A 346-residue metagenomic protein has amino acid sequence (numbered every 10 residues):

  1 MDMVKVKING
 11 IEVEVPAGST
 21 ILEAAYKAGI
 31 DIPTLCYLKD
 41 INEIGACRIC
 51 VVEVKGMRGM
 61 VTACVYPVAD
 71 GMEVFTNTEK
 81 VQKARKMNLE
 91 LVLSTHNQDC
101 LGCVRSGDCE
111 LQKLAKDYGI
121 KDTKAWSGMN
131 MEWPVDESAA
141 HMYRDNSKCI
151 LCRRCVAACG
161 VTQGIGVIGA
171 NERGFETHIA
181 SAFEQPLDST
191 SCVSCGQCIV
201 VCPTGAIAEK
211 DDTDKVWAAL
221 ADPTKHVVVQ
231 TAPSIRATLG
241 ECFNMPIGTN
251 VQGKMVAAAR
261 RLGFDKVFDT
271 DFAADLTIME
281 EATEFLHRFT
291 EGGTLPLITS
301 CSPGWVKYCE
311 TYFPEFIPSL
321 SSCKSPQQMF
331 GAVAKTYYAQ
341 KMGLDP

Functional and structural regions predicted by a protein language model:
M1-I11: Eukaryote-biased recognition of intrinsically disordered, low-complexity regulatory segments
V4, A17-N77, V81, K210-P346: Iron-sulfur-associated redox domains of electron-transfer enzymes in respiratory and anaerobic energy metabolism
N9-S19: Short, contiguous acidic and Ser/Thr-rich linear segments
T20, E110, R144, R154 (+3 more regions): Short Gly/charged-rich anion-binding patches and loops
R48-S194, V200, I207-A208, D212-H226: Fe-S ferredoxin-like electron-transfer domains and their immediately adjacent linker/connector regions across
Q163, C202, Y338-M342: Structural motif corresponding to the C-terminal cap of alpha-helices
